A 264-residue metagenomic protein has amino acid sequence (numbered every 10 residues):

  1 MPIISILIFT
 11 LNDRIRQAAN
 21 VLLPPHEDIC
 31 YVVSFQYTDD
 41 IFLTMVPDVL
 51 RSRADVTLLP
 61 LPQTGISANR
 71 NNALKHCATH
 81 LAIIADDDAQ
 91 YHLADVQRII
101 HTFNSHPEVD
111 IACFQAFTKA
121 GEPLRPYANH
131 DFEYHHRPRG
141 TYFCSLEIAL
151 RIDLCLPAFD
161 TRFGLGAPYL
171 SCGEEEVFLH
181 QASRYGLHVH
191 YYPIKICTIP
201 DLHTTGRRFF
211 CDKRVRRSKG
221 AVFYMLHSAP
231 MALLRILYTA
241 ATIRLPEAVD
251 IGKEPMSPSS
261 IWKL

Functional and structural regions predicted by a protein language model:
M1-C30: N-proximal low-complexity "stem/linker" segments adjacent to membrane-targeting elements
A19-P60: Acidic donor-binding segment of Leloir-type glycosyltransferases
L61-C77: Glycine-rich, basic loop-to-helix element that forms the pyrophosphate-binding segment of sugar-nucleotide handling
H80-Q90: Short beta-strand-to-loop acidic/aromatic patch adjacent to the donor-nucleotide binding site
A94-Y127: Conserved donor NDP-sugar-binding/catalytic core segment of glycosyltransferases
A158, G164-H180: Acidic donor-binding loop at a coil-to-helix junction in glycosyltransferase catalytic cores that engages
G164-L170, H190-F209, K219-V222: Active-site donor/metal-binding and catalytic loop motifs of nucleotide-sugar-dependent glycosylation enzymes
G206-L234, E254-K263: Catalytic core of nucleotide-sugar-dependent glycosyltransferases
